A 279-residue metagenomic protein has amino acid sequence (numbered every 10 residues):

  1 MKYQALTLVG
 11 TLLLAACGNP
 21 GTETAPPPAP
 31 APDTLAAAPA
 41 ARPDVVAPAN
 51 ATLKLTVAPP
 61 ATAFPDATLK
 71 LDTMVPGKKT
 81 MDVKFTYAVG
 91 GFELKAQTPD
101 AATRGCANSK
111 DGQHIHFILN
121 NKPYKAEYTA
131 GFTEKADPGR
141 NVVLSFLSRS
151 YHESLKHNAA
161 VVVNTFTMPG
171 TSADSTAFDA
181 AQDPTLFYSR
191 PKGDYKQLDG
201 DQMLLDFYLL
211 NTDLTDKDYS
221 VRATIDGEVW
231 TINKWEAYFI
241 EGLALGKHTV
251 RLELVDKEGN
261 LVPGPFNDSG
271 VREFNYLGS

Functional and structural regions predicted by a protein language model:
L13-A16: C-terminal motif of bacterial Sec signal peptides marking the signal peptidase cleavage site
G18-A36: Short, low-complexity, disordered segments immediately C-terminal to signal peptides in bacterial exported proteins
D33, A38-K79, P169-Q197: Short, compositionally biased P/S/T/A/G/V-rich stretches that sit at domain boundaries
K79-F85, D199-L205: Structural beta-strand segments of beta-rich domains
K122-T129, E228-W235: Short beta-strand segments within Ig-like beta-sandwich modules, predominantly Fibronectin type-III
E134-R140, I240-K247: Surface-exposed, short loops/turns at beta-strand junctions within beta-sandwich domains
S148-H157, W230, V255-G264: Short acidic/polar inter-strand loop motif in beta-rich domains
